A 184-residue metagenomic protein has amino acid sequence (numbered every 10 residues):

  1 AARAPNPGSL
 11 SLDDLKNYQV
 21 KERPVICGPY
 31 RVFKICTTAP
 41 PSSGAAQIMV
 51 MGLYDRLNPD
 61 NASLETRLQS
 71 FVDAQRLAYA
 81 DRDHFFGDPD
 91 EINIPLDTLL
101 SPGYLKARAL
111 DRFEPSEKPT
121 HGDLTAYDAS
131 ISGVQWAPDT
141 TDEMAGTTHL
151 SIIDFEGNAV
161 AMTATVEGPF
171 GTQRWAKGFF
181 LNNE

Functional and structural regions predicted by a protein language model:
A1, S11-D14, I26, A46 (+2 more regions): General structural feature for long, well-ordered alpha-helical segments within catalytic domains of soluble enzymes
A1-P40, S116, T125, P138-D139 (+2 more regions): Accessory "access/gating" subregions that flank catalytic or transport cores
G8, N58-T165, W175-A176: Internal maturation/activation junctions in enzymes
T38-P40, F155, T163-T165, N183-E184: Fold-independent oxyanion-binding glycine-rich loops and adjacent beta-strand/coil segments at enzyme active sites
S43, E167-P169: A short acidic/small-residue loop/turn micro-motif
M49: Protein kinase glycine-rich loop
G52-N58: Active-site proximal helix-loop segment of RNase H-like, two-metal nucleases, encompassing DDE(D)
P169-E184: A short, polar/charged loop-to-alpha-helix boundary motif
